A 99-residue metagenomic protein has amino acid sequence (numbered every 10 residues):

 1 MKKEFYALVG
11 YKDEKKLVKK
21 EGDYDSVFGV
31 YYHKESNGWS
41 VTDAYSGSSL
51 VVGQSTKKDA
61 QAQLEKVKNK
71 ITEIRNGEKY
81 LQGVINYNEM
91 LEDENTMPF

Functional and structural regions predicted by a protein language model:
M1-Y24: Negatively charged, low-complexity tracts enriched in Asp/Glu with abundant Ser/Thr
G10, S40, E89-L91: Exposed, low-complexity/repetitive linear segments and helix-based recognition motifs, biased toward charged/polar
K12, E21, H33, A44 (+2 more regions): Compositionally biased, intrinsically disordered low-complexity segments
K16, E21-Y32, N86-D93, M97: Cysteine-centric segments in proteins
Y24-K66: Acidic, low-complexity, intrinsically disordered interaction modules
S49-F99: Mixed-charge, Lys/Arg-enriched low-complexity segments
